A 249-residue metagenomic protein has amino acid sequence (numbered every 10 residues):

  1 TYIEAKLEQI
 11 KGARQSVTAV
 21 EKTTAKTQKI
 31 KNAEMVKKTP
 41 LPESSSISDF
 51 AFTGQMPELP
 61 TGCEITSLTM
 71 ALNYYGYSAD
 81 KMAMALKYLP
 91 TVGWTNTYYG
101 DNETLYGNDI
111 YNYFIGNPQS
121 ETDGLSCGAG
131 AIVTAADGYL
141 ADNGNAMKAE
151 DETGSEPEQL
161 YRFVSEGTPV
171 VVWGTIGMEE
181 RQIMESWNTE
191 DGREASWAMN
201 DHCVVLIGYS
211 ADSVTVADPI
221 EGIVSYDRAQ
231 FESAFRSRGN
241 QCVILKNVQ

Functional and structural regions predicted by a protein language model:
T1-G130, I176-M178, I183-W197, S210: Active-site-adjacent structural segments surrounding the nucleophilic cysteine of cysteine proteases and isopeptidases
G12, S186-A198, V204-Q249: Noncatalytic regulatory segments and standalone regulatory/sensor domains
G62-E64, A149, P169-G174, V205 (+2 more regions): Structural recognition of the beta-strand scaffold that forms the well-ordered cores of secreted hydrolase catalytic
T66-S78, K87-T91, A135-N143, R162-E166 (+1 more regions): Structured segments of extracytoplasmic/periplasmic soluble domains in secreted or envelope-associated proteins
Y77-A79, A83-E103, D142-T153, Q230-A234 (+1 more regions): Cysteine-dependent hydrolase recognition
G116-E158, R162-E166: Mid-length scaffold segments of soluble, non-membrane domains
N143-M147, S165-V171, S210-S213, N240-Q241: Loop/turn elements at helix/coil->beta-strand transitions in domains of secreted/extracellular proteins
P157-Q159, E180-M184, V224-D227: Extracytoplasmic/secreted cell-surface and envelope-processing proteins
